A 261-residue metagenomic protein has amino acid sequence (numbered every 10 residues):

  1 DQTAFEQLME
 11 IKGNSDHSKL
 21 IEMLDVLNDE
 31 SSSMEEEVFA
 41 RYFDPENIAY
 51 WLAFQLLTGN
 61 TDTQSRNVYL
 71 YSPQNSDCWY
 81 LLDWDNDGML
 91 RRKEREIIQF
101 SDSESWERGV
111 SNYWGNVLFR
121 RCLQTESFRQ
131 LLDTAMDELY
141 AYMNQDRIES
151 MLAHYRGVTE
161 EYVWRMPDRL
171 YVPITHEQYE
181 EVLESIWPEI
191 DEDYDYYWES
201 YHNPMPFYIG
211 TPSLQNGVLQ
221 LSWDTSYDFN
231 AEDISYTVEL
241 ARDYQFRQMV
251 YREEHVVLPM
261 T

Functional and structural regions predicted by a protein language model:
D1: Short terminal or interdomain "cap/linker" segment that borders an active site or interface and mediates
A4, L8-S65, Y71-D233: Middle-to-C-terminal accessory/interaction subdomains
S235-T261: Recognizes extended acidic, P/S/T-rich segments that occur within or adjacent to Ig-like beta-sandwich modules
